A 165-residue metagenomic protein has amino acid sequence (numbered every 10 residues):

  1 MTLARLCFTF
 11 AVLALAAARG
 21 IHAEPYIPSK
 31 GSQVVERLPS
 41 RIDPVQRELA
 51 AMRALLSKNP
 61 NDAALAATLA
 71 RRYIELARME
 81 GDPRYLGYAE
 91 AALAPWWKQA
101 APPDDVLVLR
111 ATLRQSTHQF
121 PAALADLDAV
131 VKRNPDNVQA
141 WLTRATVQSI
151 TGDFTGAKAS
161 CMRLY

Functional and structural regions predicted by a protein language model:
M1-L6: Positively charged n-region of N-terminal signal peptides that target proteins for export
C7-A16: Bacterial N-terminal signal peptides
G20-D105: N-terminal leader/linker segments that initiate helical-solenoid repeat arrays
L55, P95-W96, A129-V130, R163-L164: Canonical positions in the second alpha-helix
E75, D82, S116, I150-T151: Register position in tetratricopeptide repeats
P103-D104, V108-Q115, T146: Alpha-helical adaptor scaffolds
V138-Y165: Extended non-membrane alpha-helical scaffolds
